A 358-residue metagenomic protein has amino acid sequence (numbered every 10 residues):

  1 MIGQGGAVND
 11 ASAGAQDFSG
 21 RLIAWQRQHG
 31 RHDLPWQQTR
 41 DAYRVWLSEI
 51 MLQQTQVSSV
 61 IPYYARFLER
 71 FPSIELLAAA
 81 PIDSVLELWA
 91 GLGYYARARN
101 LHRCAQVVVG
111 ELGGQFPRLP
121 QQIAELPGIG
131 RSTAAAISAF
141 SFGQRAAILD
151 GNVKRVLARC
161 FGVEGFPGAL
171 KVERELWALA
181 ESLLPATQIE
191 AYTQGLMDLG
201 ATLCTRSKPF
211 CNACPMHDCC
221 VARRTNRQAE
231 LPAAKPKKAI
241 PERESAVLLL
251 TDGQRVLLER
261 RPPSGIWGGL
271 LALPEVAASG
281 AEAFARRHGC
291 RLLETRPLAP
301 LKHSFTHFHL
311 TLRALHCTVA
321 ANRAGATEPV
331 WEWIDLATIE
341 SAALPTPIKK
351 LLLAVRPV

Functional and structural regions predicted by a protein language model:
M1-H32, Q37-Q38, A201-V358: Intrinsically disordered, low-complexity, charged terminal extensions of DNA damage-control enzymes
I2, F18-N212, M216-A229, I240 (+1 more regions): Catalytic cores of DNA base-excision repair glycosylases
